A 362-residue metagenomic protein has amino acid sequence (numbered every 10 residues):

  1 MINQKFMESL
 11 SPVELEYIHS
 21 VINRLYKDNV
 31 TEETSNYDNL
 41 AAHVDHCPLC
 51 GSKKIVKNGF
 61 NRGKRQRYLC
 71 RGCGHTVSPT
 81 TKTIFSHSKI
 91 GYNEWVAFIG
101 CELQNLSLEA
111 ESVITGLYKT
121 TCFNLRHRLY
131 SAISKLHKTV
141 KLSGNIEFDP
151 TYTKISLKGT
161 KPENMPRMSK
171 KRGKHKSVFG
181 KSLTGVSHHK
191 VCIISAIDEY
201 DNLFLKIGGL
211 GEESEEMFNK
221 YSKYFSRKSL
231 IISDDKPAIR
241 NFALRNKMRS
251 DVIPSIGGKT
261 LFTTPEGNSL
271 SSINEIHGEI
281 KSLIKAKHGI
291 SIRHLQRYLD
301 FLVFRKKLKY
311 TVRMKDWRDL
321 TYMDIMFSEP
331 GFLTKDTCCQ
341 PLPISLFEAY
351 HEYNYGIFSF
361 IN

Functional and structural regions predicted by a protein language model:
M1-N362: Residue-level recognition of single "structural anchor" positions that define or cap local secondary structure
